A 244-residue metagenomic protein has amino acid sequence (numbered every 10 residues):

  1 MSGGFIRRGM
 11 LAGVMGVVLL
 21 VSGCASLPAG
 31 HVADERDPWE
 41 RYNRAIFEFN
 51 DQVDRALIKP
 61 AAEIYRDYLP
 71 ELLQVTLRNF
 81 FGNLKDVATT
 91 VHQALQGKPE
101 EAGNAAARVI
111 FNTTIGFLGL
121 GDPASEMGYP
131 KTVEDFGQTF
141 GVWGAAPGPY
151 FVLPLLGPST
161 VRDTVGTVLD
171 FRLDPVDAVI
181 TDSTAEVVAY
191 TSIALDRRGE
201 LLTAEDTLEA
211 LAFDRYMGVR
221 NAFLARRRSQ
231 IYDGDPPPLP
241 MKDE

Functional and structural regions predicted by a protein language model:
M1-V14: Bacterial N-terminal signal peptides that target proteins for export
G16-S22, P123, F213, R226: Hydrophobic alpha-helical segments of integral membrane proteins
V18-R41: Bacterial Sec signal peptide processing site at the extreme N-terminus
S26, G30-A33, Q138, W143-E244: A structured, mid-to-C-terminal "fold-capping" secondary-structure block
P38-E71: Post-signal-peptide N-terminal segment of Sec-exported extracytoplasmic proteins
L77-F80: Beta-rich strand-turn-strand
N83-V161: Mid-length scaffold segments of soluble, non-membrane domains
